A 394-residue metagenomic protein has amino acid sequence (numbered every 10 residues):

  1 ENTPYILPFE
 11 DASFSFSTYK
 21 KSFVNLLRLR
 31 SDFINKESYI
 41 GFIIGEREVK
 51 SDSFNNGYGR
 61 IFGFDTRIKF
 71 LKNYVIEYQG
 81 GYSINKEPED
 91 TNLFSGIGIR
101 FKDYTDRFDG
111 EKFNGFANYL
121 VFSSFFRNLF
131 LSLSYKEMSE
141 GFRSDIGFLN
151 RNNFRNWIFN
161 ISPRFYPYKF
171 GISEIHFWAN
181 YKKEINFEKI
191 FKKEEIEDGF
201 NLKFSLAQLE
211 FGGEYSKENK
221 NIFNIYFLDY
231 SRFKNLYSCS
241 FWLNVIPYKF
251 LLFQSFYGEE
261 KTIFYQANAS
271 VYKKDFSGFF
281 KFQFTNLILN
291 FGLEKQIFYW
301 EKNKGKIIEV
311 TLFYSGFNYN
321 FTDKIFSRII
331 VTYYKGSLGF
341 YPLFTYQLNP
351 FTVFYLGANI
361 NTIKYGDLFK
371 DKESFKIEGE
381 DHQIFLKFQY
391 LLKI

Functional and structural regions predicted by a protein language model:
E1-R60: A conserved hydrophobic secondary-structure block that centers on an alpha-helix together with its immediately flanking
G59, R67-L71, V75-I394: Exposed, low-structure sequence patches enriched in small/polar residues
G63: Active-site-proximal loop/helix segments of hydrolase catalytic cores
